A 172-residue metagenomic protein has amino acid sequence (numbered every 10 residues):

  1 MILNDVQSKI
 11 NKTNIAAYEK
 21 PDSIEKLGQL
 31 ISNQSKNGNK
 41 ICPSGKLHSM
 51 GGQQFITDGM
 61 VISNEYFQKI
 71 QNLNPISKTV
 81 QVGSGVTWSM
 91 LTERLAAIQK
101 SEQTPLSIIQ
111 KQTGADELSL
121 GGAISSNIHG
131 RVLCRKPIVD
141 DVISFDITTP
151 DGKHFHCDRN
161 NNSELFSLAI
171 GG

Functional and structural regions predicted by a protein language model:
M1-K9: N-terminal regions that are enriched for targeting/export leaders and immediately downstream pro/stem segments
K9, Y18, I70, V142-F145: Generic beta-strand hydrophobic packing signal
I15-Q110, N127-V132: Glycine-rich N-terminal segment of FAD-binding domains in flavoprotein oxidoreductases, spanning the beta-loop-helix
G45-S49, Q110-I124, I143: Short, glycine/charge-rich beta-strand/loop segments that flank catalytic centers and engage negatively charged groups
E117, A123-G172: FAD-binding subdomain of flavoenzyme oxidoreductases
